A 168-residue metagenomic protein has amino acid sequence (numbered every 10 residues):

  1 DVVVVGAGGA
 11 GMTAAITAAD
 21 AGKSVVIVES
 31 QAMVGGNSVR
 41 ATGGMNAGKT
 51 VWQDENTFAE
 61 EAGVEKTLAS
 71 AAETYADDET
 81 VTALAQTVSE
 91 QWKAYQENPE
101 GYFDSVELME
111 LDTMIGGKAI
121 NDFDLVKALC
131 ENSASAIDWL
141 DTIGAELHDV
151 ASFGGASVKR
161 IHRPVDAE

Functional and structural regions predicted by a protein language model:
D1-A10, V26: Beta1/beta-strand and adjacent pyrophosphate-binding region of the FAD-binding site in flavoprotein oxidoreductases
A7-G8, E29-Q31, T42, K49: Fold-independent oxyanion-binding glycine-rich loops and adjacent beta-strand/coil segments at enzyme active sites
A15, A19: Gly/Ala-rich phosphate-binding loop of Rossmann-like dinucleotide-binding domains, activating on the conserved
D20-A41: Glycine-rich FAD pyrophosphate-binding loop
G36-R40, T50, S152, V158-R160: Short, solvent-exposed loop/turn and secondary-structure capping segments
R40-A76: N-terminal glycine-rich dinucleotide-binding loop that anchors FAD/FMN and/or NAD(P) in oxidoreductases
T67, T74-D104, L108, D124 (+1 more regions): Long, well-ordered, tryptophan-enriched scaffold segments
D104-E168: Conserved redox-cofactor binding core of oxidoreductases
